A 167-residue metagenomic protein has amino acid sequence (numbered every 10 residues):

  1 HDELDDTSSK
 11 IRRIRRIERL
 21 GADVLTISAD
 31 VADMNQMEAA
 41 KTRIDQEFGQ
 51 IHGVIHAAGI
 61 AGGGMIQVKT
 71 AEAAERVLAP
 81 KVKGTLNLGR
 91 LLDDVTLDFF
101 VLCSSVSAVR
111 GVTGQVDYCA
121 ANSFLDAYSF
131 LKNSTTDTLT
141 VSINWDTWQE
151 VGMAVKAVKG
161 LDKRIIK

Functional and structural regions predicted by a protein language model:
H1-K167: 4′-phosphopantetheine-dependent carrier domains
